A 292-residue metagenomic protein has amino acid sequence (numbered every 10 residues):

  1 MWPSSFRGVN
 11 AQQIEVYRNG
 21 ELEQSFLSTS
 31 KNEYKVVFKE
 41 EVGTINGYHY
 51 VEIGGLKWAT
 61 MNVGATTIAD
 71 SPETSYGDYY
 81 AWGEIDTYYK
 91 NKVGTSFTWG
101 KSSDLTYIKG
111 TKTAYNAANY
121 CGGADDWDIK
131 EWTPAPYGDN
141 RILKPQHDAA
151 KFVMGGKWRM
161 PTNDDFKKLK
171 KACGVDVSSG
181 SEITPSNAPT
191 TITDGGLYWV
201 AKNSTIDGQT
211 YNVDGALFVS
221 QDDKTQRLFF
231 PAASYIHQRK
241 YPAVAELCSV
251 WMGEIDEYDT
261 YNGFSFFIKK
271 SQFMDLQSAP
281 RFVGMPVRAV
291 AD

Functional and structural regions predicted by a protein language model:
W2-P3, P231: Alpha-helix initiation/capping motif
F6-V9, F26-K39: Structured surface patches comprising rigid loops and adjacent beta-strands/short helices at the edges of well-ordered
Q12-V16, A216-F218: Short polybasic amphipathic segments
E40-D292: Conserved positions within compact, well-structured domain cores
